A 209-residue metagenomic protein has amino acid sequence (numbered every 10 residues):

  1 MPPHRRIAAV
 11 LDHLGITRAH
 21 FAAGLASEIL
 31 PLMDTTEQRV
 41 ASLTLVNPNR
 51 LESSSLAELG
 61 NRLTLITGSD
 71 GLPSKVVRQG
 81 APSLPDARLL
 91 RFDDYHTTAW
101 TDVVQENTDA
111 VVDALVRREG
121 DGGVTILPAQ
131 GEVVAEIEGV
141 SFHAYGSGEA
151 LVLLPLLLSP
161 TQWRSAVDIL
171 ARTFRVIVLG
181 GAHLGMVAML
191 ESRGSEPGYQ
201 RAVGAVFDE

Functional and structural regions predicted by a protein language model:
M1, E138-M186: Conserved HGGG/HGGXW glycine-rich cap/lid loop of the alpha/beta-hydrolase fold
M1-H20, T101-D102, I177-E209: Active-site loop/oxyanion-hole signature of alpha/beta-hydrolase fold enzymes
T17-S55, R175, E209: Conserved hydrolase catalytic core segment
T36-Q38, S53-G60, A81-P85, L170-A171: Short, conserved loop/helix-junction motifs that constitute active-site signature segments in enzyme catalytic cores
L59, L65-G68: Short beta-strand/loop motif that positions the catalytic acidic residue of the alpha/beta-hydrolase fold
G68-L72, D94-H96, S147, L157: Acidic beta-to-alpha connecting loop that harbors the catalytic carboxylate
D70-R91, V167-A171: Conserved loop-alpha-helix segment in the C-terminal half of the alpha/beta-hydrolase fold that carries the catalytic
D86-E132: Catalytic active-site module of serine/aspartate enzymes centered on a nucleophile-bearing elbow/loop
